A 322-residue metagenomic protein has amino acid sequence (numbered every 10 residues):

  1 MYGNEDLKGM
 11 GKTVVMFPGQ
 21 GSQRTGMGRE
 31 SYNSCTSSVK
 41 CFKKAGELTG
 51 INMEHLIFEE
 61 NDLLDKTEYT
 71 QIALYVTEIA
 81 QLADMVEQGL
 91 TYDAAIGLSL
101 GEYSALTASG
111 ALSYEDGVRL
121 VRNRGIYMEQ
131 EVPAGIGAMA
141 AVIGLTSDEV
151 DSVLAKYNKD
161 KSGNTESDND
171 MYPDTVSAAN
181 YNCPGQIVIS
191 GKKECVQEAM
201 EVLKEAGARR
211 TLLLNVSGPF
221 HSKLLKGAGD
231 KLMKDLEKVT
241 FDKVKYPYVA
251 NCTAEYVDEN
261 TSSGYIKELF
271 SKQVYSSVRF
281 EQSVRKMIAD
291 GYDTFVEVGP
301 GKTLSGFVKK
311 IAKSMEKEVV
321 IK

Functional and structural regions predicted by a protein language model:
Y2-M171, L214, T294-K322: FabD-like malonyl-/acyl-CoA
Q20-S22, E47-T49, S109-E268, K272-Q273: Alpha/beta catalytic cores of group-transfer enzymes, especially the acyltransferase/condensing modules of polyketide
T70-I72, P219, E281: Glycine-rich phosphate/pyrophosphate-binding beta-alpha loops
Q71, Q273-S277: Transmembrane alpha-helical core positions of polytopic small-molecule transporters
V86, K204, I288-A289: Non-catalytic positions within long, well-ordered alpha-helices that form the structural scaffold/packing of enzyme
S277-Y292: A short, acidic, amphipathic alpha-helical segment used as a generic capping/interface helix at domain edges
